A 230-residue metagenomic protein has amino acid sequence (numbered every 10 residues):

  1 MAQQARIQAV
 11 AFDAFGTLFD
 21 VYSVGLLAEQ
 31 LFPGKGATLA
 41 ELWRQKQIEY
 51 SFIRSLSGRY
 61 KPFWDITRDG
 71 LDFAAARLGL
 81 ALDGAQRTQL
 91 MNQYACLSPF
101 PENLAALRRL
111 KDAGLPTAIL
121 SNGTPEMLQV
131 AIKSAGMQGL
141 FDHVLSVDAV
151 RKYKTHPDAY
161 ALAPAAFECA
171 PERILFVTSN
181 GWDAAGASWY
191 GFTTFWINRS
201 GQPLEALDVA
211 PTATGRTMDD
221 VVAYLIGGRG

Functional and structural regions predicted by a protein language model:
M1-I7, R108, L120, T124-P125 (+1 more regions): Asp-based, Mg2+/Mn2+-dependent phosphohydrolase catalytic module
A2-I48: Active-site neighborhood of HAD-like aspartate-dependent phosphohydrolases
V24, L39, Q86, M137-L140: Hydrophobic side chains within well-formed alpha-helices
L26-L27, L42, D69-F73, Q89 (+3 more regions): Alpha-helical elements of Rossmann-like donor-binding domains used by nucleotide-donor carbohydrate transfer enzymes
F32-G36, R77-L82, D112, G136-L140 (+1 more regions): Short helix-capping segments at alpha-helix termini
A37, S51-T88: A metal-dependent, Asp-based hydrolase signature
W64-D65, L82-I119, Q129, P157: Short, acidic loop-to-helix structural element flanking the phosphoryl-transfer center in phosphate-processing enzymes
